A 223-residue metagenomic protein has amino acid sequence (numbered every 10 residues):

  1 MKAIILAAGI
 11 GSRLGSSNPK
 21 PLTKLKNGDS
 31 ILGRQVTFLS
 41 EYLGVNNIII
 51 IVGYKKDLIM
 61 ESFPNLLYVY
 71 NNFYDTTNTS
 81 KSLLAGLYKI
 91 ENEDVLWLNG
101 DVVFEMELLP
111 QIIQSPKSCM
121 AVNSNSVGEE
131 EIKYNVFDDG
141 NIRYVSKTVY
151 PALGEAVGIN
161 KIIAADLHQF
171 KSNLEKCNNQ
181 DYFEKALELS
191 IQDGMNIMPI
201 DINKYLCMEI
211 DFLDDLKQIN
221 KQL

Functional and structural regions predicted by a protein language model:
M1, E155-L223: Conserved alpha/beta core of the MobA/IspD/sugar-nucleotide pyrophosphorylase nucleotidyltransferase superfamily
M1-V52, K56, L213: N-terminal glycine-rich phosphate-binding loop and ensuing alpha1 helix
K2, N46-I48, D94, K117 (+1 more regions): Residues at the starts of beta-strands that form the adenosine-phosphate
P21, N47, L67, N141 (+1 more regions): Conserved beta-strand segments of alpha/beta enzyme cores
L22, Y134-V136, P199: A structural signal for short hydrophobic beta-strand segments in well-ordered beta-sheet cores
M60-I132, V136: Conserved beta-loop-beta/alpha segment of the NTase-like Rossmann-fold superfamily that binds/positions NTPs
E105-C177: Conserved core of the sugar-phosphate nucleotidyltransferase
